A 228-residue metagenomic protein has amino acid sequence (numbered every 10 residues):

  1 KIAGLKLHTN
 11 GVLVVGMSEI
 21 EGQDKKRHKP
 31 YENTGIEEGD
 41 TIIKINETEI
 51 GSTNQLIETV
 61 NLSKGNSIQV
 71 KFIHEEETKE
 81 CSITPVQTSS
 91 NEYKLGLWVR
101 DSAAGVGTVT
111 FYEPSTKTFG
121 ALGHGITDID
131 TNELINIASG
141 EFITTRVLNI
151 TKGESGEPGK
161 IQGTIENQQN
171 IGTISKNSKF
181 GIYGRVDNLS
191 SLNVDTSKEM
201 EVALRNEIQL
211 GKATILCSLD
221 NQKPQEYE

Functional and structural regions predicted by a protein language model:
K1-L13, N54, G65-S67: N-terminal targeting leaders that route proteins to membranes or the secretory/organellar pathways
A3, E37, I57-G96: PDZ-domain C-terminal substructure recognizer with occasional recognition of PDZ-binding tails
G4-E37: PDZ/PDZ-like groove recognition
V14, Y31, G39-I42, V70 (+1 more regions): Terminal peptide-recognition signature
Y31-N54: Conserved PDZ fold ligand-binding element
E47-T48, I73, S218: Short, surface-exposed secondary-structure boundary micro-motifs
T48-T59, E80, P224-E226: Short, Lys/Arg- and Gly-enriched loop/turn segments at beta-strand edges
V86-E228: Serine endopeptidase catalytic core focused on the charge-relay Asp
